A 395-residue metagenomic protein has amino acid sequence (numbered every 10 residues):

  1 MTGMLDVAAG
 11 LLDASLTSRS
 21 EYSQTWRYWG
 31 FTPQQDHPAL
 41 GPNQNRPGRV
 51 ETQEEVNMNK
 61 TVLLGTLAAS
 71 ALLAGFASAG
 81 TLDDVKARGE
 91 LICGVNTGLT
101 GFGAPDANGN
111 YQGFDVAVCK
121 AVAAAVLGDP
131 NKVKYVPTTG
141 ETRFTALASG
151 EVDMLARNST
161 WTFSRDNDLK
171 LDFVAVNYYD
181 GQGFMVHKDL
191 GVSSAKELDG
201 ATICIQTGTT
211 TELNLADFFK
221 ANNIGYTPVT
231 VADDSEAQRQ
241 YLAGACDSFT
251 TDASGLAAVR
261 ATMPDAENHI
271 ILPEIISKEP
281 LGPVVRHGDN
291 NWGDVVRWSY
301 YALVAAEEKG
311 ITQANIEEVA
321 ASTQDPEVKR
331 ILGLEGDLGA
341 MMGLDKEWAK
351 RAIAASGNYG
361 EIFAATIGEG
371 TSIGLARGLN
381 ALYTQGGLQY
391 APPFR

Functional and structural regions predicted by a protein language model:
V7, V122, L147-A148, L198 (+3 more regions): Hydrophobic residues within well-ordered alpha-helices
S15, G94, D153-N158, D247-D252: Paired acidic/hydrophobic, glycine-rich loop segments that form the ligand-binding mouth/hinge of periplasmic-binding
D36-N57: Short, Lys/Arg-enriched N-terminal segments with co-localized hydrophobic residues within the first ~10-30 amino acids
M58-S78: Gram-negative bacterial Sec-dependent N-terminal signal peptides
G80, A87-A156, L344-E347, Y359 (+2 more regions): Extracytoplasmic small-molecule ligand-binding "clamshell" domains of the periplasmic binding protein/Venus flytrap
I92-G101, Y111-V126, T160, D180-E236: Bilobed "Venus flytrap"/periplasmic-binding protein-like clamshell domains and structurally analogous long
A117-K120, A124-V126, D189-V192, A201-T202 (+5 more regions): Extended ligand-binding regions for polar small-molecule ligands
K120, A124, G128, K132-E197 (+3 more regions): Acidic, polar ligand-binding/catalytic clefts
